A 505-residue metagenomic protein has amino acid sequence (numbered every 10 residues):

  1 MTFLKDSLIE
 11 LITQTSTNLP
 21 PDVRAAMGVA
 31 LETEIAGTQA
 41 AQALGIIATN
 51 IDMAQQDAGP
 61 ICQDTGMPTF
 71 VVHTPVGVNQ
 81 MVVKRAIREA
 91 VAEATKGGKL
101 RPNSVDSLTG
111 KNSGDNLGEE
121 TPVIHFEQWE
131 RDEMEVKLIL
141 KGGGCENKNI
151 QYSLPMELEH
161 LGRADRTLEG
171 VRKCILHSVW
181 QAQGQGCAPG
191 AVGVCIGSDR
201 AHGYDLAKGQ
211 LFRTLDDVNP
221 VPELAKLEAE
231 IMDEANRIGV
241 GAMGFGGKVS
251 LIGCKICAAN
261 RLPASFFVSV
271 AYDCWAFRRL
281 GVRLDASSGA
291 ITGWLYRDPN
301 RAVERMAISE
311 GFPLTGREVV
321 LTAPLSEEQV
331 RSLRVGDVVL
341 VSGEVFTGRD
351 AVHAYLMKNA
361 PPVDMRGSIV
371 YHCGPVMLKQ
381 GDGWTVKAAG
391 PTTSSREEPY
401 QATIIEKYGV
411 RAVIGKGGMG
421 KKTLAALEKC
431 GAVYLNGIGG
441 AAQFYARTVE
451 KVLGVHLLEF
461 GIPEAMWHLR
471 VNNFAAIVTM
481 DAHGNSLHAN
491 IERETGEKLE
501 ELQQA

Functional and structural regions predicted by a protein language model:
M1-V194, D199-F312, I404-E406: Non-transmembrane, aqueous-exposed alpha-helical and coiled segments at domain scale
V192-D199, S342-G343, G415-K416, G439: Glycine-rich beta-strand-to-loop/alpha-helix junction loops that act as flexible
R213-G246, T347-F474: Feature captures the catalytic cores and cofactor-binding loops of soluble hydro-lyases/lyases that act on carboxylate
G246-C254, R261-L262, R447-A505: C-terminal binding/interaction regions
T315-L325: Short, structured beta-strand/loop micro-motifs enriched in basic residues and often containing a Trp
S332-L333, V339: Short, well-ordered loop/turn sites that connect or cap secondary structure elements
V338, E344-G348: Short, charged beta-turn/beta-strand-edge "cap" motif at the junction between a beta-strand and an adjacent loop
